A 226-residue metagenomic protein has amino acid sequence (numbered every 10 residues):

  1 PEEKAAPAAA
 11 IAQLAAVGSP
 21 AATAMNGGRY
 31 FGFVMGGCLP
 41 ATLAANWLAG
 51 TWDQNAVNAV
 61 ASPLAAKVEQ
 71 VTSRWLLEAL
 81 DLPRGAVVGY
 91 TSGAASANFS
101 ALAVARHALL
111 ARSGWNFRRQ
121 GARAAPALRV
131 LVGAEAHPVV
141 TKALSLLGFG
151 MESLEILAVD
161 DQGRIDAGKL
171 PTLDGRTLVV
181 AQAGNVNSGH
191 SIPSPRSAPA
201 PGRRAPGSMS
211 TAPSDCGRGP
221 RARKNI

Functional and structural regions predicted by a protein language model:
P1-G85: N-terminal entrance/gating region of PLP-dependent enzymes' catalytic architecture
I11, A66-E69, S73, N98 (+3 more regions): Hydrophobic face of alpha-helices
F31, M35, A59, V88 (+3 more regions): A general structural-boundary detector
V57-E69, T91, A95, V130-G133 (+1 more regions): Short acidic-aromatic active-site loops that bind/stabilize oxyanions
V60, G89-S92, A125, I192: A structural signal for alpha-helical segments
L64, A86-G89, R119-A122: Short, surface-exposed helix-loop/turn micro-motifs enriched in polar/charged residues
L76-H107, E155-L157: Short loop-beta-helix segment that forms the pyridoxal 5′-phosphate
A97, V104-I226: Conserved PLP-enzyme active-site core in the AAT-like
